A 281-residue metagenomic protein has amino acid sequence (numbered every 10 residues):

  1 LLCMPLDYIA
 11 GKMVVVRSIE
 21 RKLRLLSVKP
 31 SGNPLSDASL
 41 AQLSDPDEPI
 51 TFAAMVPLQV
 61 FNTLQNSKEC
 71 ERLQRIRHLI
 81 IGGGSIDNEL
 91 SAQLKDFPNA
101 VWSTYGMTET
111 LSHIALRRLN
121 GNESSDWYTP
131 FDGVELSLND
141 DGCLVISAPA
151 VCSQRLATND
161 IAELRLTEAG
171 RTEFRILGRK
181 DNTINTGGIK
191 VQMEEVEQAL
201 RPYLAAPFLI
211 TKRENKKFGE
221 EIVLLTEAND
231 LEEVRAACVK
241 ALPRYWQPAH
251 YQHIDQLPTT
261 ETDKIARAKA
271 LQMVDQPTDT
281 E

Functional and structural regions predicted by a protein language model:
L1-N62: AMP-binding/adenylate-forming
C3, V28, G82, T104-M107 (+1 more regions): Generic beta-sheet signal
V15, V56, L79, L136 (+4 more regions): Residue-level signal for inorganic ion chemistry
N66-N122: Gly/Ser/Thr-rich phosphate-binding loop
E135-E163, T172-E173, E227: AMP-binding/adenylate-forming core of the ANL superfamily
N159-W246: AMP-binding/adenylate-forming catalytic core of the ANL superfamily
T211, V223-L225, A237-E281: Conserved C-terminal "lid"/linker of ANL adenylate-forming enzymes
